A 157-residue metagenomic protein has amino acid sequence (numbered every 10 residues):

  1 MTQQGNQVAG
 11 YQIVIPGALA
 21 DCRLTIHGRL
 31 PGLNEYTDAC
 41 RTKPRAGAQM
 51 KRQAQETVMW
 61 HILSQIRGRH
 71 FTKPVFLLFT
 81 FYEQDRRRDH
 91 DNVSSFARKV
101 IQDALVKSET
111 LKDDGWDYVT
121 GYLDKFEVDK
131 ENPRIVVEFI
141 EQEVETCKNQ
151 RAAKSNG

Functional and structural regions predicted by a protein language model:
M1-G157: Catalytic phosphate/metal-binding cores of nucleic-acid and nucleotide-processing enzymes, i.e., regions that mediate
